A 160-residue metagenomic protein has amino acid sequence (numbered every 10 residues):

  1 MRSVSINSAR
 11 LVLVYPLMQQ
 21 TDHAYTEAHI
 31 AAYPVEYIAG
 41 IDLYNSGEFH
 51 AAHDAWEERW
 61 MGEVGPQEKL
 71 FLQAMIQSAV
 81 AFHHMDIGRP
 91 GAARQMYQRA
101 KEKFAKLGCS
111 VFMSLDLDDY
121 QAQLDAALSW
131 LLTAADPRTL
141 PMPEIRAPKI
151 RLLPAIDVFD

Functional and structural regions predicted by a protein language model:
V35-A51: Alpha-helical segment of the N-proximal tetratricopeptide repeat
D42-L43, I76, H83: Residue-level signature for tetratricopeptide repeat
Q67-K69, K103-L117: Boundary/linker segments of alpha-helical solenoid repeat arrays
P90-G108: TPR/TPR-like (Sel1-like) alpha-helical repeat modules
A127, L131-D160: A hydrophobic membrane-anchoring alpha-helix module
